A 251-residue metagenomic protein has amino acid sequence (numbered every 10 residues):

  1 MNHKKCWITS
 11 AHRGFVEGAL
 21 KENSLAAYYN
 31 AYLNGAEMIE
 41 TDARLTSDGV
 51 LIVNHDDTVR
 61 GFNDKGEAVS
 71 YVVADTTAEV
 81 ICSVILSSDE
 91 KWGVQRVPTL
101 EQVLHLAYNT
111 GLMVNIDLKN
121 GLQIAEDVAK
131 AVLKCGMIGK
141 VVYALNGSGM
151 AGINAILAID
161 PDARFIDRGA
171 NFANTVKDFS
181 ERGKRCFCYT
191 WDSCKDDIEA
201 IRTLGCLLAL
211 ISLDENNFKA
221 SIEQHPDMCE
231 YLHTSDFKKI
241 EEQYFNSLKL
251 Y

Functional and structural regions predicted by a protein language model:
M1-Y251: Phosphate-group recognition and catalysis centered on beta-loop-alpha active-site segments
